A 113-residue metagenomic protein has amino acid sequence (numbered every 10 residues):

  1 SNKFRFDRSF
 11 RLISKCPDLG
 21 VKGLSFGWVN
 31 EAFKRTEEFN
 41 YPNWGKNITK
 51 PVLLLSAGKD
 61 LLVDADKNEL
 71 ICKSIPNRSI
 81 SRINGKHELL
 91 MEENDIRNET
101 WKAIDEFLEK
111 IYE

Functional and structural regions predicted by a protein language model:
S1-K46: Alpha/beta-hydrolase
I48, L54-S56, D60: Short beta-strand/loop motif that positions the catalytic acidic residue of the alpha/beta-hydrolase fold
T49-K50, N84: Short Gly/Ser/Thr- and Asp/Glu-enriched loop/turn motifs at secondary-structure junctions
K50, D64-K73: Short alpha-helix in the alpha/beta-hydrolase fold that links the catalytic acid
V52, N77-R78: Hydrophobic anchor at the start of a short beta-strand that flanks the dinucleotide cofactor-binding loop
L61-D64, L90: Nucleotide-sugar-dependent glycosyltransferase donor-binding/catalytic pocket residues
R78-E113: Catalytic active-site module of serine/aspartate enzymes centered on a nucleophile-bearing elbow/loop
